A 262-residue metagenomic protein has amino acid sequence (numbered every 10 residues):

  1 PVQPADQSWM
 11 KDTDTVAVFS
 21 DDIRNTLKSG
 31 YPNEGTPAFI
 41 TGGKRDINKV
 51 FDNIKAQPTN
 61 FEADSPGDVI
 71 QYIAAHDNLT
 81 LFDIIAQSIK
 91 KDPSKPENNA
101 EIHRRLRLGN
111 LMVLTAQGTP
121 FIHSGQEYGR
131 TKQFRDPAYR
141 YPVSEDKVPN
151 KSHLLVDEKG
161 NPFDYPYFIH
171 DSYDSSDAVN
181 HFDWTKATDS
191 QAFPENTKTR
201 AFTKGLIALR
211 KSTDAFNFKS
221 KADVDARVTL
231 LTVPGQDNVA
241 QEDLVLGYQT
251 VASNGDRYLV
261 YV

Functional and structural regions predicted by a protein language model:
P1-N98, Q191: Alpha-amylase-like alpha-glycosidases and glucanotransferases acting on alpha-linked glucans and related
P66-V262: Loop/helix patches that line or flank the sugar-binding groove of alpha-linked glycan CAZymes
